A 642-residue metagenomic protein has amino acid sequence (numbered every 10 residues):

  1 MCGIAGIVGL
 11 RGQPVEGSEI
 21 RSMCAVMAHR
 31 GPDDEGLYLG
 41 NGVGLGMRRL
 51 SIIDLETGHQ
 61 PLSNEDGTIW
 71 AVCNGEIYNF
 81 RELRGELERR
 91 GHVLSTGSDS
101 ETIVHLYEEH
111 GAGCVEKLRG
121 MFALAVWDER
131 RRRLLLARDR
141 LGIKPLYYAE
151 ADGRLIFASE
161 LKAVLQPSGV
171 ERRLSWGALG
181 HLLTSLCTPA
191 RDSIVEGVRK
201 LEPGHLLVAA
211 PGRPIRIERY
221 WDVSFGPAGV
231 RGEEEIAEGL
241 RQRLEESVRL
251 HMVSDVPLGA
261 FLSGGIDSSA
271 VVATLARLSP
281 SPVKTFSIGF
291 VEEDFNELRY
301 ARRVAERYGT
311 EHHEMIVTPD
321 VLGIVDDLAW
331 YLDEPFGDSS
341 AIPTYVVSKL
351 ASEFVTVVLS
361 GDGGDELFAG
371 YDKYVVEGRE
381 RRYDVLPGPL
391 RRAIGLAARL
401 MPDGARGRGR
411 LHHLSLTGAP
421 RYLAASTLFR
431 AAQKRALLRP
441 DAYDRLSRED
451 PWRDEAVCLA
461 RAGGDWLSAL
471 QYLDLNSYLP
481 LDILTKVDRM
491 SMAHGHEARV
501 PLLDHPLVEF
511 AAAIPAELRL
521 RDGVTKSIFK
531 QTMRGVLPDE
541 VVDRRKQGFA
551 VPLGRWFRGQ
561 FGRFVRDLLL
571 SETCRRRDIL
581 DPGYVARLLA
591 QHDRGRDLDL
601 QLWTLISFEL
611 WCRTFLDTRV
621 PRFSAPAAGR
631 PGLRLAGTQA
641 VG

Functional and structural regions predicted by a protein language model:
M1, S22, G113, Q166 (+6 more regions): Adenosyl-5′-phosphate
M1-L332, T344, S348, R534-G535 (+6 more regions): Cysteine-centered catalytic environments shared across enzyme families
E86, P167, L367-G370, F510: Residues that scaffold the ATP/ADP-binding catalytic core of kinase and kinase-like folds
R140, V346-A405, Y478, I483-L507: Active-site adenylate/phosphate-handling loop in enzymes that bind or generate adenylated species
L258-D267, E292-E293, S339-I342, L367 (+2 more regions): Glycine-rich loop motifs involved in handling phospho/adenylate chemistry
L275-S279, V375, P515: Active-site catalytic pocket residues across diverse enzymes, especially alpha/beta-hydrolases
A329-W330, D372-R379, V620-F623: Short secondary-structure boundary/capping segments
D333-D338: Short, flexible loop segments at the rims of nucleotide/cofactor-binding pockets, characterized by
